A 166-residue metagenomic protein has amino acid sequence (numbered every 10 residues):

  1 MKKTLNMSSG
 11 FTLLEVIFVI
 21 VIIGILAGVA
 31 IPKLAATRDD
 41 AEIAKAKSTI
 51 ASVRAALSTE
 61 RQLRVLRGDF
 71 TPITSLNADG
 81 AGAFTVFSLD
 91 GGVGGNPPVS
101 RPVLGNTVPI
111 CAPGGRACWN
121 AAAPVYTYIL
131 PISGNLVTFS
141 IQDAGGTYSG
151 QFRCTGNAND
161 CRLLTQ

Functional and structural regions predicted by a protein language model:
M1-F11: N-terminal leader/signal peptides at the extreme start of proteins
T4, K33-A51, E60, R64: Aliphatic-rich helix starts adjacent to a transmembrane/signal segment
I17-K33: Alpha-helical hydrophobic helix detector
A27, A55-S58: Alpha-helical transmembrane segments of multipass membrane proteins
L57-P98: Short, glycine/small-hydrophobic-rich surface segments
L76, G115-N120, F139: Short, exposed beta-strand/loop patches in secreted or surface proteins that constitute
F84-W119: Long, low-complexity, serine/threonine/proline-rich intrinsically disordered regulatory regions in eukaryotic signaling
P124-Q166: Short, surface-exposed interaction loops/tails
